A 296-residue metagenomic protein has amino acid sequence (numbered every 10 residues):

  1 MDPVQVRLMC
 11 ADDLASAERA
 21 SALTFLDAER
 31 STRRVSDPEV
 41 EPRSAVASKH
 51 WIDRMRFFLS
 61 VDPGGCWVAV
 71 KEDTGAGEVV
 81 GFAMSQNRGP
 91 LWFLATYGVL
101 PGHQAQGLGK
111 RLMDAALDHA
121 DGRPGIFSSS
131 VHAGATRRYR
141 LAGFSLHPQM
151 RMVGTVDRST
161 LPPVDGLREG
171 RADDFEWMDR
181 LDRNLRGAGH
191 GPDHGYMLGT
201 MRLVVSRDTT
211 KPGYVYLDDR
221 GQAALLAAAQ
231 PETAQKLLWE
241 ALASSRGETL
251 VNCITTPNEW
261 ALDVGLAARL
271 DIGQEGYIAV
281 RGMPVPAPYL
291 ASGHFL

Functional and structural regions predicted by a protein language model:
Q5-R19, R30, D165-W177: A short beta-loop-alpha structural element at the N-terminal edge of CoA-dependent acyl/N-acetyltransferase catalytic
E18-C66, V70-G75, D182-L203: Active-site rim helix/loop that mediates acceptor-substrate recognition in acyltransferases
C66-V68, A76-Q86, F93-G98, T209-L225: Conserved beta-strand in the GNAT
W92-A95, D118-A133, R246-T256, Q274: Conserved GNAT acetyl-CoA-binding A-motif
T96-D118, L141, P231-A243: Conserved acetyl-CoA-binding loop-helix of GNAT-fold acetyltransferases
G122, L141-Q222: Amide-forming acyltransferase catalytic core, primarily the GNAT-like/NAT-type and related acyltransferase folds
I126-S128, S145-R158, I272-M283: Conserved catalytic-core motifs of GNAT/GCN5-like acyltransferases
A135-R140, F144, D263-A267: Conserved active-site tyrosine of GNAT-family acetyltransferases
